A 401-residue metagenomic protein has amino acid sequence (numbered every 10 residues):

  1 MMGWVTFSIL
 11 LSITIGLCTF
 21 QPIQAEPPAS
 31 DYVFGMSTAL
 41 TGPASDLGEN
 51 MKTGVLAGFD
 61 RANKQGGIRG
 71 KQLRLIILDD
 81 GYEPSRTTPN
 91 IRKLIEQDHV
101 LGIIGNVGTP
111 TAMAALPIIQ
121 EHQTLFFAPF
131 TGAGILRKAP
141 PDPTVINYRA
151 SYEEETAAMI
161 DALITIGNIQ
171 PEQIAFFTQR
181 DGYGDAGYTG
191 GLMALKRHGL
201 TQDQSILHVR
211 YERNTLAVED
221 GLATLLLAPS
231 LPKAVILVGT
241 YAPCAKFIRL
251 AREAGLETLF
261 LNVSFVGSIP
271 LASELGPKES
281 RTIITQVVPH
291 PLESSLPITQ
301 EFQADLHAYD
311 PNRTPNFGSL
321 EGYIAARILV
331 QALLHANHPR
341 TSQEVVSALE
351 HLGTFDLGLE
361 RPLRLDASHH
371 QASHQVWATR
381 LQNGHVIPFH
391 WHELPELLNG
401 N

Functional and structural regions predicted by a protein language model:
T6-T19: Bacterial N-terminal signal peptides
P27, D31-V33, D46-T53, R61 (+4 more regions): Beta-alpha junction/loop-to-helix N-cap segments that form part of ligand/metal-binding clefts
P28-L56, L78-S85, V107-G108, Q179-A186 (+2 more regions): Extracytoplasmic "Venus flytrap"
Y32, K71-L73, D98-G102, E121-L125 (+6 more regions): Loop/turn elements at helix/coil->beta-strand transitions in domains of secreted/extracellular proteins
P89, G134-I135, P143-A254, L292-Q300: Extracellular/periplasmic Venus flytrap/periplasmic-binding protein
L94, D98-V107, F127-P129, Q173-T178 (+4 more regions): Periplasmic-binding protein-like
D142, I248-G322, V386, H392-N399: Extracellular/periplasmic periplasmic-binding protein-like sensory domains
A308-S319, V330-P388: Segments of small-molecule ligand-sensing domains
